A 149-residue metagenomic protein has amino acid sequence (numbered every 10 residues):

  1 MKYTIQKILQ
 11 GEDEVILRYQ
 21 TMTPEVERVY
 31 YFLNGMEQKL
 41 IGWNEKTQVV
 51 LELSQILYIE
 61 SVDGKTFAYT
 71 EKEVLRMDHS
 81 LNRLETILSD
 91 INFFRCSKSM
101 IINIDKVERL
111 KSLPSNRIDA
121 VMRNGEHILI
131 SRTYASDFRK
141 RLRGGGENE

Functional and structural regions predicted by a protein language model:
M1-E27: N-terminal regulatory/sensing modules of transcriptional regulators
E25-R123, H127-L129, E149: Conserved binding/recognition cores within well-folded domains
I130, S136-D137: C-terminal structural segments of small proteins and small subunits
R143-E149: Generic C-terminal helix-cap and adjacent flexible tail
